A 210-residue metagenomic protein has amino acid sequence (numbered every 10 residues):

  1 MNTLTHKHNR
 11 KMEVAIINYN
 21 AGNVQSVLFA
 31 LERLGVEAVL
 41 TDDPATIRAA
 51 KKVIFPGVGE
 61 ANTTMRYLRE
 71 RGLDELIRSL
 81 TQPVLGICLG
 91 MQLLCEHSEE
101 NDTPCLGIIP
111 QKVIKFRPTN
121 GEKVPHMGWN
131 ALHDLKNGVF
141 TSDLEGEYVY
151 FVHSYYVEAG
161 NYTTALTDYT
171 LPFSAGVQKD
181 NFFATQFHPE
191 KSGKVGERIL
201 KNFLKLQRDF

Functional and structural regions predicted by a protein language model:
T3-T5: Intrinsic disorder/low-complexity segments
R10-A15: Extreme N-terminal starter segment of soluble prokaryotic enzymes
G22: Conserved Rossmann-like nucleotide-cofactor binding loop
A38-A49: Short acidic low-complexity segments
G59-H126: Cysteine-nucleophile active-site neighborhood
E96-L171: Pocket-forming structural segment of enzyme catalytic cores
P172-Q178: Short, surface-exposed beta-strand/loop micro-motifs that present aromatic residues
T185-F210: Acyltransferase
